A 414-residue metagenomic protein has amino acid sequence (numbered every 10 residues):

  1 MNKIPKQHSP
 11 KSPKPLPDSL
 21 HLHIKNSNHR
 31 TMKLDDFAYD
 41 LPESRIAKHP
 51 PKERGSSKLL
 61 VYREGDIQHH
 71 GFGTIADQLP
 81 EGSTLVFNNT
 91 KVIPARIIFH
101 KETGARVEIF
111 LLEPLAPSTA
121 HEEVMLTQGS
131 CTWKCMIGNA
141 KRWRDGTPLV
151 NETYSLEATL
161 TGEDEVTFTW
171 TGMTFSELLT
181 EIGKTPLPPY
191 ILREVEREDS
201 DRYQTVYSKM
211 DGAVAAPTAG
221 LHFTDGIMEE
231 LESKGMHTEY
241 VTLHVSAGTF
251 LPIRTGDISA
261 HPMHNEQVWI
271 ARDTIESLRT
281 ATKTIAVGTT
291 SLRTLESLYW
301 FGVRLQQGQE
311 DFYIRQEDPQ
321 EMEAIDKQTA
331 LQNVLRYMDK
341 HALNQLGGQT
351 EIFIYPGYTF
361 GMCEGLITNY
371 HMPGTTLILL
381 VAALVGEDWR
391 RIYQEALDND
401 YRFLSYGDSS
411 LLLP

Functional and structural regions predicted by a protein language model:
Q7-H8, S12-P15: Cationic, low-complexity basic patches in intrinsically disordered or flexible, solvent-exposed regions
H21-T31: Short, Lys/Arg-enriched N-terminal segments with co-localized hydrophobic residues within the first ~10-30 amino acids
T31-P414: Surface-exposed, charge/polar-rich loops and edge strands
